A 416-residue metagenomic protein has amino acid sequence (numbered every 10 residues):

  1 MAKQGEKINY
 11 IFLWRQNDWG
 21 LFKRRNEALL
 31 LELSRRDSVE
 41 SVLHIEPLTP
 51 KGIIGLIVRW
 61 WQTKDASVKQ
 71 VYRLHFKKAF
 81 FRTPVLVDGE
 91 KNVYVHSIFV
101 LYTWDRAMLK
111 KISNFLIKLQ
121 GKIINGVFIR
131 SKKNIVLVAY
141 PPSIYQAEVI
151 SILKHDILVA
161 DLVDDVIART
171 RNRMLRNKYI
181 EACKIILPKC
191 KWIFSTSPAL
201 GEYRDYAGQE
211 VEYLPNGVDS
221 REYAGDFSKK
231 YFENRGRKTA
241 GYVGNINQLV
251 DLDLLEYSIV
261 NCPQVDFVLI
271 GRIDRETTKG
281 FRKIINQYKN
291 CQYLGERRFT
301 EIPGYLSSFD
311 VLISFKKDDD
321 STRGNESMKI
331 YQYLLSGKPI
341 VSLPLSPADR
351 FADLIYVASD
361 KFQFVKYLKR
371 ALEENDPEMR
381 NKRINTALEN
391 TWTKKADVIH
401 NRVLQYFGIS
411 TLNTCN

Functional and structural regions predicted by a protein language model:
G20, N247-V250, E296, T300-Y305 (+2 more regions): Nucleotide-sugar-dependent
L119-I129, A160, M174-I193: Membrane-proximal helix-turn-helix segments that form the acceptor-binding/catalytic region of lipid-linked
K189-V211: A short, active-site helix/loop in glycosyltransferases that binds the activated sugar's phosphate group
A199, L214-S220, D226: Carbohydrate-associated surface elements
F232-V250, L255-I259, F267-I270: Conserved donor-binding/catalytic core segment of Leloir-type glycosyltransferases
G271, K279-G304: Nucleotide-activated donor-binding/catalytic signature segment of Leloir-type glycosyltransferases, i.e., the conserved
D349-R370: Change "using UDP/GDP/dTDP sugars" to "using nucleotide sugars
D376-T411: A charged, aromatic-enriched C-terminal amphipathic alpha-helix characteristic of glycosyltransferases across folds
